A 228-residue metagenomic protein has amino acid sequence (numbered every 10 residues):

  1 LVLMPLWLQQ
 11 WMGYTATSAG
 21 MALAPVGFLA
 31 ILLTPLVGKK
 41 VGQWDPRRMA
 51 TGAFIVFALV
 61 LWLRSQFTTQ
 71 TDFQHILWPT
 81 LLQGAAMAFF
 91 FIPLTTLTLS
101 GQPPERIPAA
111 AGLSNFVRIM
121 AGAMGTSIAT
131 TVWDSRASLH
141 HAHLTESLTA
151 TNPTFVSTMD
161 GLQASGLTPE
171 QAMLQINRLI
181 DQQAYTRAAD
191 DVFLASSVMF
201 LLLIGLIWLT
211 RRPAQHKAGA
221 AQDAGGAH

Functional and structural regions predicted by a protein language model:
L1-A109, H216-H228: Transmembrane core module of solute transporters
T95-L97, S114-R212, K217-A218, Q222-H228: Hydrophobic transmembrane architecture of multi-pass small-molecule transporters
